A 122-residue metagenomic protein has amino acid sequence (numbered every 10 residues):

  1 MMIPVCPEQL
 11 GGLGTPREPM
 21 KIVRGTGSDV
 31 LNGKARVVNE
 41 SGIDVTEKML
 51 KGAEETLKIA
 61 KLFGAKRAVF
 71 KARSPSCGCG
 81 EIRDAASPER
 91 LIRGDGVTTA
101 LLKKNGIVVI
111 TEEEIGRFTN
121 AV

Functional and structural regions predicted by a protein language model:
M1, L13-R17, K21-I22, G52-R67: Short amphipathic alpha-helices and their capping/turn segments at secondary-structure boundaries
M1-V38: Short, surface-exposed acidic-centric catalytic microdomains
I3-V5, V69, I110: Hydrophobic/aromatic beta-strand patches that form the interior of the parallel beta-sheet core in alpha/beta enzyme
L10, S28-I59, R90-V122: Divalent-metal-activated hydrolytic enzyme cores
G11-L13, P75-G78, R117: Short, active-site-adjacent cap segments at secondary-structure transitions
G14-T15, C79-I82, A121: Short glycine-/acidic-enriched loop or helix-start segments at secondary-structure transitions that form or flank
K71-S74, E114: Short, well-ordered beta-to-alpha junction loops that form the rim of enzyme active sites and present histidine/acidic
P75-R90: Active-site-adjacent alpha-helix immediately C-terminal to a catalytic or transition-state-stabilizing loop
